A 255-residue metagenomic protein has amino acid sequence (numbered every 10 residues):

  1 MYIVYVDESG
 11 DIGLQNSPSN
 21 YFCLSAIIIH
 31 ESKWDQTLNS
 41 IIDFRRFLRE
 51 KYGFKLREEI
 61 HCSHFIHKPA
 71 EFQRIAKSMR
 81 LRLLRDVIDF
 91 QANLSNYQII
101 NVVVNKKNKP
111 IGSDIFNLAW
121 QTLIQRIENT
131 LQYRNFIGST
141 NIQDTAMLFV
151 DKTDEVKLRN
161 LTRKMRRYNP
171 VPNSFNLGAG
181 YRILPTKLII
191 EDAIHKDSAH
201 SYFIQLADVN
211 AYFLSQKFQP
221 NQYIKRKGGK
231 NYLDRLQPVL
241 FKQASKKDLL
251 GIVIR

Functional and structural regions predicted by a protein language model:
M1-R255: Phosphate-ester processing/binding pockets and catalytic centers
